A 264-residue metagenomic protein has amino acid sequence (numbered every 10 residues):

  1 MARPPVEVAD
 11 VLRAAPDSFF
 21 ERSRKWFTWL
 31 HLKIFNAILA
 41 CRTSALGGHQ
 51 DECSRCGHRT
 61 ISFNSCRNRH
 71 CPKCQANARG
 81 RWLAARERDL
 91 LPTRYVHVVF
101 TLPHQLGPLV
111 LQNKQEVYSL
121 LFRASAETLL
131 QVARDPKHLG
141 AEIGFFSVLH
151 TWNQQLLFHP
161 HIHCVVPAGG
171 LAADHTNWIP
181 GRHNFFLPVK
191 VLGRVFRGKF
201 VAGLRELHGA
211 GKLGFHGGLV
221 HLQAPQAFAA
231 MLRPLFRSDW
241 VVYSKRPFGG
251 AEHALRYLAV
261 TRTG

Functional and structural regions predicted by a protein language model:
M1-G264: Beta->alpha loop/short-helix hinge microenvironment recognizer with preference for catalytic Tyr/His contexts
